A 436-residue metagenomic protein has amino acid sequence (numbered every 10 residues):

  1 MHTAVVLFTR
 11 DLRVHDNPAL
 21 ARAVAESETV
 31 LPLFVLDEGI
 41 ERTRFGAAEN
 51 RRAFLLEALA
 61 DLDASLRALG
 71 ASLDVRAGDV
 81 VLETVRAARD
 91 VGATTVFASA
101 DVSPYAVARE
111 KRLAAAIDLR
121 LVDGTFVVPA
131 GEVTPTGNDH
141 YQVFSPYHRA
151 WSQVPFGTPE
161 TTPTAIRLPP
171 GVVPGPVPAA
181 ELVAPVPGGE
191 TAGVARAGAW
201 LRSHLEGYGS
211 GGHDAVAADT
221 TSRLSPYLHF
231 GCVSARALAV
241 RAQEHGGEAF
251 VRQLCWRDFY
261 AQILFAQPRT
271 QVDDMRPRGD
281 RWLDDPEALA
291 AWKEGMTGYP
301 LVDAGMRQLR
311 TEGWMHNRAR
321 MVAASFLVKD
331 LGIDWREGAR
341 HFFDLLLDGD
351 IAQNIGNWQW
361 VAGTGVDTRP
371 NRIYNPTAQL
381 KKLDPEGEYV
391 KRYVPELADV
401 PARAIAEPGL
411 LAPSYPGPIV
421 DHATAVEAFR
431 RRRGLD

Functional and structural regions predicted by a protein language model:
M1-P159, G246, R431, D436: Trp/Phe/Arg-rich N-terminal binding region typifying the photolyase-homology
A19, A58, L62, G193-W200 (+5 more regions): Alpha-helical packing segments of well-folded alpha/beta enzyme cores
R42, G46, L289, P413-P416: Short coil/turn segments at secondary-structure junctions
N138-D280, L380, D384, E388-D436: Glycine/tryptophan-enriched, flexible segments
A217-V394: Active-site-proximal binding-pocket segments
